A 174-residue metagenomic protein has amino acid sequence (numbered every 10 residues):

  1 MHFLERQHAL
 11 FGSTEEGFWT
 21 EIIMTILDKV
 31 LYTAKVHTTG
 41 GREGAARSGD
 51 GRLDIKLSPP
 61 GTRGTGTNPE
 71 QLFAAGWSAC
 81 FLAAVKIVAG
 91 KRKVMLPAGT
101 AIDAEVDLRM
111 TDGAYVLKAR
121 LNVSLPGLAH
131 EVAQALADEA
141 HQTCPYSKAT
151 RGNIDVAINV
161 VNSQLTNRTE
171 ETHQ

Functional and structural regions predicted by a protein language model:
G17-A75, L82-Q174: Extended beta-strand/beta-hairpin segments
